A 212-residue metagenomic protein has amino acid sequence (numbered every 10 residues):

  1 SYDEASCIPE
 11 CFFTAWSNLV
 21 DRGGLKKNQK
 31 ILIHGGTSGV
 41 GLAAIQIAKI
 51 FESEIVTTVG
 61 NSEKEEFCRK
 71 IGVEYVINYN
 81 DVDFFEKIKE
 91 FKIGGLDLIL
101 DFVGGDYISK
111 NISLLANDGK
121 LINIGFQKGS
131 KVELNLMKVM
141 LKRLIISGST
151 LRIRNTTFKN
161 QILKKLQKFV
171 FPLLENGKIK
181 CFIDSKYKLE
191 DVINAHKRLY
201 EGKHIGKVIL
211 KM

Functional and structural regions predicted by a protein language model:
E4-D81: Mid-domain Rossmann-like dinucleotide-binding core that forms the NAD(H)/NADP(H) cofactor-binding site
N28, V73, G94-L96, V139 (+2 more regions): Local beta-strand N-terminus motif with an aromatic residue
V59, V103-K178, K211-M212: Glycine-rich phosphate-binding loop and adjacent beta-alpha segment of Rossmann(oid) nucleotide-cofactor-binding
I77, I99-L100, I122: N-terminal Rossmann-like NAD(P) cofactor-binding module of classical short-chain dehydrogenase/reductase
D83-I93: Short amphipathic alpha-helix with an adjacent loop that forms part of the alpha/beta core around
N176-S185, I193-M212: C-terminal capping/lid region of NAD(P)-dependent oxidoreductase domains
